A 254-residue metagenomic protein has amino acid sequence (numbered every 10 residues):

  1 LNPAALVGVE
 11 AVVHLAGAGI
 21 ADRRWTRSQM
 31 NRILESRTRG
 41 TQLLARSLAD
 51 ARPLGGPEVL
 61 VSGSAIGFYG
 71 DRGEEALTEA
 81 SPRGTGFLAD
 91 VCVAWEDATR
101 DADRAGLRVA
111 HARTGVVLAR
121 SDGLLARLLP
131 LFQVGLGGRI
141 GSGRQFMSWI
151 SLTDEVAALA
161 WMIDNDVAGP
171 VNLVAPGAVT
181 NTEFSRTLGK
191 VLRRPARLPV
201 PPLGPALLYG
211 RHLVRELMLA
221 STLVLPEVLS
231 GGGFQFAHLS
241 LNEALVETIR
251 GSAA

Functional and structural regions predicted by a protein language model:
L1-R39: NAD(P)H-binding glycine-rich loop region in Rossmannoid oxidoreductase-like domains and their noncatalytic homologs
M30-R32, T41-G86: Conserved Rossmann-fold NAD(P)-dependent oxidoreductase catalytic core, especially the SDR/UDP-sugar
S64-A65, D97-R120: Conserved beta-loop-beta element that borders a ligand/cofactor-binding pocket
R83-L88, G115-D122, S142-I150: Glycine-rich "substrate-gating" loop/helix at the edge of Rossmann-like oxidoreductase active sites
V93, A105-L107, L118-R127, W161-V171: Glycine/proline-rich active-site loop of Rossmann-fold NAD(P)-dependent oxidoreductases
R100, L129-G137, Q145-V179: Alpha-helical substrate-binding/gating segment
A158, D164-H212, V246-A254: Mid/C-terminal beta-alpha module of Rossmann-like enzyme folds, strongest in SDR-family dehydrogenases/epimerases
E216-A254: C-terminal amphipathic/interface module of NAD(P)-dependent oxidoreductases and related NAD-binding regulators
